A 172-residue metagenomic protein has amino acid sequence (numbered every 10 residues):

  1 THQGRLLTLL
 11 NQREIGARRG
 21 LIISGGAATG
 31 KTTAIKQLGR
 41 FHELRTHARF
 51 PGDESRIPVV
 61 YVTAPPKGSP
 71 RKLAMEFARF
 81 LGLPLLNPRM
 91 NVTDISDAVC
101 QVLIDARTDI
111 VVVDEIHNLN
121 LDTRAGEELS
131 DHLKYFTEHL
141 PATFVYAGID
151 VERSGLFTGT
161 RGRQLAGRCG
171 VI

Functional and structural regions predicted by a protein language model:
T1-A17: A short, basic N-terminal segment
I15-Q37: Walker A/P-loop nucleotide-binding motif
R18-I22, V59, I110: Residue-level preference for the first positions of well-ordered beta-strands
K31-T32, S69-R71, E152-F157: Switch/connector loops and helix/strand junctions flanking conserved nucleotide-binding motifs in nucleotide-processing
F41-P51, L83-L85: Post-Walker A helix-loop "phosphate-sensing" segment adjacent to the P-loop in P-loop NTPases
R56, S69-E76, P84-H132, F136-T143: Mid-core helix/loop region of P-loop NTP-binding domains shared across ATPases and GTPases
V59-G68: A short hydrophobic beta-strand->loop->alpha-helix junction that borders the nucleotide-binding pocket of P-loop NTPases
N120-D122, H132-I172: The catalytic "switch" region of P-loop NTPases
